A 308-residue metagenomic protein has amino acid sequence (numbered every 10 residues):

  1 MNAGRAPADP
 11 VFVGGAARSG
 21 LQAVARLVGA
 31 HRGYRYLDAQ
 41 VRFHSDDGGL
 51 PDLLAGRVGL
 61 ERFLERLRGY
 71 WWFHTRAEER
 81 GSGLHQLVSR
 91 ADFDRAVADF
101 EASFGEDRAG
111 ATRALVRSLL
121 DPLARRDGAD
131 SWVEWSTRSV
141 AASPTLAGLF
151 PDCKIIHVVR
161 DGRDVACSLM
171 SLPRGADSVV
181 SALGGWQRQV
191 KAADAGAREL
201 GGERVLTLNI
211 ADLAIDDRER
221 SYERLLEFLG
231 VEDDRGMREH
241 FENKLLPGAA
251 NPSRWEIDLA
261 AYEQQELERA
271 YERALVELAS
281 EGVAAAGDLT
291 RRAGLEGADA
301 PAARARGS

Functional and structural regions predicted by a protein language model:
M1-F12, G110, M170-P173, D194-R204 (+2 more regions): PAPS-dependent sulfotransferases, especially Golgi type II membrane carbohydrate sulfotransferases
A16: P-loop (Walker A) phosphate-binding loop of NTP-binding proteins
Q22-Y34: A conserved segment at the C-terminal end of the G1
R35-D38, L206-T207: Conserved catalytic segments around the Walker B and adjacent sensor/switch elements of P-loop NTPase domains
L37-Q40, R235-M237: Catalytic beta-strand/loop signature of glycosyltransferases that borders the donor
Q40-W132: PAPS-dependent sulfation machinery
G59-V88, V140-L146, D177-G185, K191-A195 (+3 more regions): Anion-recognition interface
R95-G236, A300: PAPS-dependent sulfotransferase catalytic domain
